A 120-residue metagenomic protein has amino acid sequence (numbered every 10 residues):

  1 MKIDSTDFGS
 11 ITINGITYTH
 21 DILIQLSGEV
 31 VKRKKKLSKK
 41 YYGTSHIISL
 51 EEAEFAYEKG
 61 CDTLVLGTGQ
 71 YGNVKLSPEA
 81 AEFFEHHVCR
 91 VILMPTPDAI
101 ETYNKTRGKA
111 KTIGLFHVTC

Functional and structural regions predicted by a protein language model:
M1-Y41: N-terminal, charge-rich interaction modules
G28, K34-K35, T44-H46, E79 (+1 more regions): Conserved, structured core segments of small domains
E29, G69-Y71, V118-C120: Short glycine-rich anion-binding loops that position phosphate/pyrophosphate groups of nucleotides and phosphorylated
R33-A56: Compact, glycine-rich, soluble single-domain proteins
A56-I92: Mid-chain, well-packed structural core segment of small domains
R90-I100: A short glycine-rich beta-strand->turn/loop micro-motif centered on a GG-aromatic cluster
A99-K109: Conserved phosphate-binding catalytic cores of ATP/NTP-utilizing and phosphoryl-transfer enzymes
G108-C120: A polyampholytic, Gly/Pro-enriched intrinsically disordered region
